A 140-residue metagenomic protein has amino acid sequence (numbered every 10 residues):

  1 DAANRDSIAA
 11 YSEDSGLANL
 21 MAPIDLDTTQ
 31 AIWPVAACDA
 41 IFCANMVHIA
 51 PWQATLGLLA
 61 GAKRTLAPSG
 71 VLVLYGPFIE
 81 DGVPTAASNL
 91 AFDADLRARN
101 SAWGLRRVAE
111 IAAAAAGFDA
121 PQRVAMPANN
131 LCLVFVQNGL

Functional and structural regions predicted by a protein language model:
D1-I32: Class I SAM-dependent methyltransferase SAM/SAH-binding core
R5, I79-V83, A87: S-adenosylmethionine
W33-I41: A short acidic, Gly/Pro-enriched loop at the edge of an enzyme's catalytic core that lines a small-molecule cofactor
I49-T65: A short, conserved alpha-helix within the catalytic core of class I
L66-D81: Conserved beta-strand signature within the Rossmann-like core of class I S-adenosyl-L-methionine
P84-N100: Short, glycine-/aromatic-enriched active-site segment of Class I SAM-dependent methyltransferases
R99-G117: Short alpha-helix
D119-L140: Core SAM-dependent methyltransferase catalytic element
